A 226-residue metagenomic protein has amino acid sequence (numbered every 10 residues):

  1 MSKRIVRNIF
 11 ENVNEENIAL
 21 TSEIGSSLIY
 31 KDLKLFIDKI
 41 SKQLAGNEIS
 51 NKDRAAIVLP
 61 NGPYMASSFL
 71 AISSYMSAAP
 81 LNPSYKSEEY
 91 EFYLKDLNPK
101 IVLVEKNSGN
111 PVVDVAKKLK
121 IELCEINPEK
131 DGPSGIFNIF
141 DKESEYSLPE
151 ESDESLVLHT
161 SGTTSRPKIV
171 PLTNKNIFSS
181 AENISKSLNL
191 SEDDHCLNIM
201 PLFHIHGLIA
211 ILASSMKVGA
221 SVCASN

Functional and structural regions predicted by a protein language model:
V6-I29: AMP-dependent adenylate-forming
E15-E16, D141-H159, S165-R166, N189-H195: Conserved pre-ATP/AMP-binding loop-to-beta segment of ANL
S27-K31, S155-E182: Conserved AMP-binding A3 loop
K42-Y85, L97: Conserved AMP-binding/adenylate-forming
L59-L70, S84-S87, I199-K217: Conserved coil-to-alpha-helix start sites within the AMP-binding
Y85-V115, P133-F137, S180-L197: Conserved ATP-dependent adenylate/AMP-binding module captured primarily in the ANL superfamily
N107-D153, R166: ANL superfamily adenylate-forming
F178-H195, I205-N226: Conserved AMP-binding/adenylation subdomain of ANL enzymes
